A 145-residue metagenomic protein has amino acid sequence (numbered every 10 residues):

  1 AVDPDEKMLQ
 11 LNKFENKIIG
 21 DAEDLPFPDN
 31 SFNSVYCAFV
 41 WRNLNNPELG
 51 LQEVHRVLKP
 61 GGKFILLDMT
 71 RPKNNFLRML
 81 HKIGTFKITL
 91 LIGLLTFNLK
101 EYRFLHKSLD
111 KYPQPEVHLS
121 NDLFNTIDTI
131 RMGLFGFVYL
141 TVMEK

Functional and structural regions predicted by a protein language model:
A1-L25: Class I SAM-dependent methyltransferase SAM/SAH-binding core
V2, L67-N121, I130: C-terminal alpha-helical "lid/dimerization" subdomain adjacent to the S-adenosyl-L-methionine
N12-K17, P60, D122-I127: Short glycine/proline-enriched coil/turn segments at helix->beta-strand junctions
E23-V35: A short acidic, Gly/Pro-enriched loop at the edge of an enzyme's catalytic core that lines a small-molecule cofactor
Y36, I65: A conserved beta-strand element that flanks and buttresses the S-adenosyl-L-methionine
F39-R42: Short catalytic micro-motifs in class I SAM-dependent methyltransferases
E48-K63: A short glycine-rich, Lys/Arg-flanked "PGG" loop and its adjoining helix->strand segment in the class I
S120-K145: Core SAM-dependent methyltransferase catalytic element
